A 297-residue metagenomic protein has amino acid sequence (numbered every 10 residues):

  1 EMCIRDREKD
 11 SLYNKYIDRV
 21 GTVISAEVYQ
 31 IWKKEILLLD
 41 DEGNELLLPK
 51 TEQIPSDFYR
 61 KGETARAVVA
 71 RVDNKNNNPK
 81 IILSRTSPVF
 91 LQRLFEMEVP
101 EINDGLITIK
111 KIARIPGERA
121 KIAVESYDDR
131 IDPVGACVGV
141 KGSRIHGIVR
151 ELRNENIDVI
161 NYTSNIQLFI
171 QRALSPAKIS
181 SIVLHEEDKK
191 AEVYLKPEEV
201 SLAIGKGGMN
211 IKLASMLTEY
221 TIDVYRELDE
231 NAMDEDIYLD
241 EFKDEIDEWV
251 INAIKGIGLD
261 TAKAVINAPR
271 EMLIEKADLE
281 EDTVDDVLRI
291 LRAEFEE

Functional and structural regions predicted by a protein language model:
E1, R5-E297: RNA-contacting regions in translation and RNA-metabolism proteins, encompassing KH/S1 modules where present
